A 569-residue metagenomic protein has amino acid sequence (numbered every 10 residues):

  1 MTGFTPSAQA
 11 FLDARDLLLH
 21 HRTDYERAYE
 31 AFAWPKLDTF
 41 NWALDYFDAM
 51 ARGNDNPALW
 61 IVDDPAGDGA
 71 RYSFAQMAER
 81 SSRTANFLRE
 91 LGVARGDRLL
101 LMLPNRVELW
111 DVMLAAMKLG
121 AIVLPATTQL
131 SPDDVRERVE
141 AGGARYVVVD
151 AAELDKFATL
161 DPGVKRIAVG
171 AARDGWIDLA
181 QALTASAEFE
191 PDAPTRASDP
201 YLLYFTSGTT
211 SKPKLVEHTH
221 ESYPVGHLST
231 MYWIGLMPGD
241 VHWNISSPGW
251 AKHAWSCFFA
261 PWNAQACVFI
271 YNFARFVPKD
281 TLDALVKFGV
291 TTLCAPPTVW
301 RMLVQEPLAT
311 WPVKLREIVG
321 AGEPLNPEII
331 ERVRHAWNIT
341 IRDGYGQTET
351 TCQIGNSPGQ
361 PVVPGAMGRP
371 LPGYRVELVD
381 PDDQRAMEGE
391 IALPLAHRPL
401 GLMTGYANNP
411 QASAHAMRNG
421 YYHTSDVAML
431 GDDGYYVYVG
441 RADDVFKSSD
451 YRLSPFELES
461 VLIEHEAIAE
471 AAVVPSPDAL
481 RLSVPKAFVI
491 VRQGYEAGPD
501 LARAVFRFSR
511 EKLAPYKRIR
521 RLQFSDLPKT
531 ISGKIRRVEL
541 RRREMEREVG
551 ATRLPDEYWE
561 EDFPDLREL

Functional and structural regions predicted by a protein language model:
D55-L114, S131-R136, Q181, H220-E221: Conserved AMP-binding/adenylate-forming core of the ANL superfamily
D55-P57, T184-F205, S211-K212, G235-V241: Conserved pre-ATP/AMP-binding loop-to-beta segment of ANL
D63-G67, Y146, A152-A197: ANL superfamily adenylate-forming
A70-A75, Y201-V225: Conserved AMP-binding A3 loop
L130, V147-D150, L293, P399 (+6 more regions): AMP-binding/adenylate-forming catalytic core of the ANL superfamily
P224-N244, P248-T291, E306: Conserved AMP-binding/adenylation subdomain of ANL enzymes
N263, V290-A295, V304-V363, R375 (+1 more regions): Gly/Ser/Thr-rich phosphate-binding loop
P370, D382-H415, L453, R547-V549: Conserved ATP/PPi-binding loop(s) of AMP-dependent carboxylate-activating enzymes
